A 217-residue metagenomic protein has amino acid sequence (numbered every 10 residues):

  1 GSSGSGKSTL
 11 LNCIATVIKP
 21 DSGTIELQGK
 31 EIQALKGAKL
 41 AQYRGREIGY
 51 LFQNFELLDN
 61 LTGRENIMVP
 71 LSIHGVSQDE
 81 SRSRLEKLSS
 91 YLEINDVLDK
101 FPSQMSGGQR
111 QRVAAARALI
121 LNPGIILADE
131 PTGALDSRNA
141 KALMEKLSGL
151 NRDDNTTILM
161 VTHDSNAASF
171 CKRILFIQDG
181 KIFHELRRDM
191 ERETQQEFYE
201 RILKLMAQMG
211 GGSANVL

Functional and structural regions predicted by a protein language model:
A15: Helix-to-loop junction immediately C-terminal to a conserved catalytic motif
G23-E31: Conserved ABC transporter NBD signature motif
L61-V69: Short coil-to-helix segment of the ABC ATPase nucleotide-binding domain corresponding to the Q-loop/switch region
F101-M105, Q109-Q111: Conserved ABC ATPase signature
I120-G124: A short, proline-enriched helix->beta-strand linker immediately N-terminal to the Walker B motif in ABC-type P-loop
I126-D129: Catalytic Walker B motif of ABC-type/P-loop ATPase nucleotide-binding domains
K181-A207: Conserved beta-strand-loop-alpha-helix hinge in the C-terminal portion of ABC ATPase nucleotide-binding domains
